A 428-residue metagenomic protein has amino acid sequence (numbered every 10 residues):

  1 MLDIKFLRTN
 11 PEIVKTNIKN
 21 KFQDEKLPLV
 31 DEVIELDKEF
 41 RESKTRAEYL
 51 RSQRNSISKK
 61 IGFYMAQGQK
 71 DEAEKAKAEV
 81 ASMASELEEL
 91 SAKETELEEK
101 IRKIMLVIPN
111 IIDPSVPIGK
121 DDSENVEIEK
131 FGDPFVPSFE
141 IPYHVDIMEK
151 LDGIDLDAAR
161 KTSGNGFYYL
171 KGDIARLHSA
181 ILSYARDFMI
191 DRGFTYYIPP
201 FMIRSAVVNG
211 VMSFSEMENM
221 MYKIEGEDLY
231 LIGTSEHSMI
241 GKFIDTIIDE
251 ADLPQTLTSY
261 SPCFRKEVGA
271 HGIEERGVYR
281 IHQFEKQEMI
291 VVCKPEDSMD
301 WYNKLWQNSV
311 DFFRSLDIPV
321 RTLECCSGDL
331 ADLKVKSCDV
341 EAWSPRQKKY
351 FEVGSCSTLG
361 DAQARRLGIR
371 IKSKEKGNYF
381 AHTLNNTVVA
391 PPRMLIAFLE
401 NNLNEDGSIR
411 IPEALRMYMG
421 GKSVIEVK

Functional and structural regions predicted by a protein language model:
M1-P134, E149, G153: N-terminal alpha-helical targeting/anchoring segments
L27, K130-K428: TRNA-recognition modules of translation machinery and tRNA-sensing kinases, especially anticodon-binding
